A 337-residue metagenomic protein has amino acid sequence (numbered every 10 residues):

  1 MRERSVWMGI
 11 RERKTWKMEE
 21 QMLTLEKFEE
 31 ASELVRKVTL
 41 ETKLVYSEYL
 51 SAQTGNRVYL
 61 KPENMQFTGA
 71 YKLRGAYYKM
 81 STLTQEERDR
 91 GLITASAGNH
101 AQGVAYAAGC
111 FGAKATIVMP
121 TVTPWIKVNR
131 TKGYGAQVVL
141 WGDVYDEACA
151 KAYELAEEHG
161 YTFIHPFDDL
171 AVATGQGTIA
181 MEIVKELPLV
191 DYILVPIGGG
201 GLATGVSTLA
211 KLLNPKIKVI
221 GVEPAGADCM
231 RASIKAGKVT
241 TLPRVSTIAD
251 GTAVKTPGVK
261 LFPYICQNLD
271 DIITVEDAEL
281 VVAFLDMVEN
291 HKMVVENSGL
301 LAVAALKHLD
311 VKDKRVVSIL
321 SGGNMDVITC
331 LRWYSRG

Functional and structural regions predicted by a protein language model:
M1-E19: N-terminal amphipathic/basic-hydrophobic helices that include classical n-h-c signal peptides and signal-anchor
R13-G337: PLP-dependent amino-acid enzyme catalytic core
